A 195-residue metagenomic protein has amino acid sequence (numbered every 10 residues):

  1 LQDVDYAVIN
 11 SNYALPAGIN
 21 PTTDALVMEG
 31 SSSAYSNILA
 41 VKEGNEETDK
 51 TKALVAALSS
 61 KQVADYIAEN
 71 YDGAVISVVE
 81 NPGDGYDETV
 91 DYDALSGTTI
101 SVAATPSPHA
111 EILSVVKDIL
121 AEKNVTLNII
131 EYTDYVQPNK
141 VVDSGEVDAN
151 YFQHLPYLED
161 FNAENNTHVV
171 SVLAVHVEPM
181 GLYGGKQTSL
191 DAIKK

Functional and structural regions predicted by a protein language model:
L1, I129-K140: Short helix-initiation/N-cap motifs at beta->coil->alpha
Q2-I9, D143-Q153: Alpha-to-beta junction loops
P16-M28, D160-V172: Ligand-binding "clamshell"
M28-S36, S171-P179: Short Pro/Gly-enriched coil loops immediately N-terminal to beta-strands
Y35-A53, P179-A192: A bilobed periplasmic-binding-protein/Venus flytrap-type ligand-binding module shared by bacterial periplasmic
L58-V79: Periplasmic-binding protein-like
N81-S101, L120-A121, L190-K194: Immediate post-signal peptide segment of exported/extracytoplasmic ligand-binding proteins
L95-S107, V125-E131, K195: Short, well-ordered beta-strand elements
